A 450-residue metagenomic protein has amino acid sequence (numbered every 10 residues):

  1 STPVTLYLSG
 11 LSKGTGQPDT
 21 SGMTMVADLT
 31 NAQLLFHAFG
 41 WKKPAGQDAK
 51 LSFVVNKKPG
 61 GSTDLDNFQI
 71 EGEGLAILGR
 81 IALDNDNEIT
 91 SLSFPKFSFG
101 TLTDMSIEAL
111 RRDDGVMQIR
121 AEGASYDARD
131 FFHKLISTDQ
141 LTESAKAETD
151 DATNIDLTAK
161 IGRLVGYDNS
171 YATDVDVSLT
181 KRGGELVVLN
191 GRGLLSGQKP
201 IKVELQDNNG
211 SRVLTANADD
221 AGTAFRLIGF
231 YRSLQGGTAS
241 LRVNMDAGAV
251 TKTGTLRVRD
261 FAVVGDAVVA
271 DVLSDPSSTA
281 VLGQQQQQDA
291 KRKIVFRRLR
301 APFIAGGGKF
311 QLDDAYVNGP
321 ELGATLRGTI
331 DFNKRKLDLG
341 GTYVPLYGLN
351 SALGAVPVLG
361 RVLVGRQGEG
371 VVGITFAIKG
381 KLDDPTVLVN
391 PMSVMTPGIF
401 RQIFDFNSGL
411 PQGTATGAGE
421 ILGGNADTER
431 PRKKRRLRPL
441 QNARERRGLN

Functional and structural regions predicted by a protein language model:
S1-T15, D19-D86, S91-S93, K134-V344 (+2 more regions): Solvent-exposed beta-strand/coil patches in large extracellular/periplasmic or lumenal scaffold regions
L35, R120, S125-Y126, R297 (+1 more regions): Generic detection of intrinsically disordered/low-complexity segments and helix-coil linkers/edges
L92-L102: N-terminal accessory interaction module
M105-A124, D246, T253: Flexible beta-edge/linker motif
D127-L135: Soluble, acidic/polar mature domains that operate outside membranes
V344-V387: Surface-exposed, gly/pro-biased binding rims or lids
